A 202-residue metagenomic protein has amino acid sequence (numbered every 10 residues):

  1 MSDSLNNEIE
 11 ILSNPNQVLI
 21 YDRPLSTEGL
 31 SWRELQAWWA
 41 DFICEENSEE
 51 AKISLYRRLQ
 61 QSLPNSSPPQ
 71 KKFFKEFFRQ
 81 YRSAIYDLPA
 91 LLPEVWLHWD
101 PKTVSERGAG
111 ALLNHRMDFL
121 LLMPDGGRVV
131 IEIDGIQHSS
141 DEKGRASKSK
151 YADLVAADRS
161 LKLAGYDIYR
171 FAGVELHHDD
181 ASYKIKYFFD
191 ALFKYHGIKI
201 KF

Functional and structural regions predicted by a protein language model:
M1-S105: Solvent-exposed, charged helical/coil patches that constitute nucleic-acid or partner-interaction surfaces
L25-L35, H115-D118, D141-A146: Short, mixed-charge, low-aromatic patches
P68-K72, N114, D153-A156, L163: Short, well-structured alpha-helical interface segments that form or flank functional binding sites
Q80-A84, L122, A164: Alpha-helix C-cap/termination motif
L92-V130: Active-site metal-binding core of divalent-cation-utilizing nuclease and nuclease-like domains
P124-F188: Basic, amphipathic alpha-helical patches used to engage nucleic acids or provide basic targeting signals, exemplified
Y187-F202: Short, basic, helix/turn surface patches
